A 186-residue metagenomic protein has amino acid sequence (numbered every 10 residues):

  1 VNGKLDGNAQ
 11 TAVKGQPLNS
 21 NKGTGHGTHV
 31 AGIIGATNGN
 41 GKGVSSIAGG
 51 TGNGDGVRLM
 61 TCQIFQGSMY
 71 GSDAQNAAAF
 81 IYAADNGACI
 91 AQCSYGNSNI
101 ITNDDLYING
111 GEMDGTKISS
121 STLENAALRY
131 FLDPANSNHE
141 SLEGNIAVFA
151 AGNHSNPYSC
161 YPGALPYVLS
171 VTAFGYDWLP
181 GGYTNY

Functional and structural regions predicted by a protein language model:
V1-N2, C160-Y186: Extracellular S/T/G-rich loop segment that most often corresponds to the catalytic His/Ser-adjacent loop
V1-T122, N136-G144: Active-site core segment of subtilase-fold serine proteases
K42, A135, F149, P166-L169: Structural motif
G71-D73, N103-D104, Y158-Y161, G181-T184: Short, well-ordered secondary-structure micro-motifs
A79, P157-Y158: Short acidic active-site motifs
Q92-S94, V148-G152, V171: Active-site neighborhood of phospho(di)ester-bond hydrolases with catalytic His/Asp-centered motifs
G96-S98, G152-N156, G175-D177: Catalytic metal-binding/acid-base residues of hydrolase active sites
